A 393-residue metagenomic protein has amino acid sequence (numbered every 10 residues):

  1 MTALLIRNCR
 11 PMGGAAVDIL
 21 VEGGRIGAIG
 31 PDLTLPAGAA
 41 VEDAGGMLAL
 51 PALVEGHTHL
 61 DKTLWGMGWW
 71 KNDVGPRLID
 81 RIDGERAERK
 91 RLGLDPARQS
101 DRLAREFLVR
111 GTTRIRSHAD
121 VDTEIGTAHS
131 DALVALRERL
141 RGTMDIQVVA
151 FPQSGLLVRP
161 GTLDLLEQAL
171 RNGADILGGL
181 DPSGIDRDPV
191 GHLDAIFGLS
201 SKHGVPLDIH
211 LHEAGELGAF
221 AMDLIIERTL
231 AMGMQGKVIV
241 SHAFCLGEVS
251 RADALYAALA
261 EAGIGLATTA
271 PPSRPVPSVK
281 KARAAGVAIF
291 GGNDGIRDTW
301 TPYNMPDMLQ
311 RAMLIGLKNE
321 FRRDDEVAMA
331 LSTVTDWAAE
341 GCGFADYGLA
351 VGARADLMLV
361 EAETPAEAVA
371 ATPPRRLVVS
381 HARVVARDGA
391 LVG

Functional and structural regions predicted by a protein language model:
M1-L50: Histidine-rich, glycine-flanked metal-binding segment
C9, G24, G46, H57 (+9 more regions): Divalent metal-coordination and catalytic microenvironments
M47-W69: Di-metal (Zn2+ and/or Mg2+/Mn2+) metal-binding site signature of metallo-dependent hydrolases with the MBL/beta-CASP
T63-P96, H203, A221-I239, L255-A258 (+1 more regions): Active-site gating loops and adjacent loop-to-helix segments of metal-dependent hydrolytic enzymes
G66-H118, E124-R139, D164-R171: Alpha-helical scaffold segments that flank or form the walls of functional sites
V149-T162, R171-P277: Active-site core of metal-dependent hydrolases
P206, R228-V238, K280-A362: His/Asp/Glu-enriched, well-ordered alpha-helical/loop segment that forms or immediately abuts the divalent-metal
V351-G393: C-terminal cap of metal-dependent C-N hydrolases
